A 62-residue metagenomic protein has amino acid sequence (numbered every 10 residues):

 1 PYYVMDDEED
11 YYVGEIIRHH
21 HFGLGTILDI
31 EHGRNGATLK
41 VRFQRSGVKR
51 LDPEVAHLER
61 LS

Functional and structural regions predicted by a protein language model:
P1-I16: Mixed-charge, Lys/Arg-rich low-complexity intrinsically disordered regions
G14-H19, V41: A short beta-strand micro-motif
I17, G25-I27: Conserved hydrophobic positions within beta-strands
D29-I30, V41: Sparse recognition of residues in long alpha-helices and their boundaries
E31-N35: Short, conserved beta-turn/loop elements at beta-strand boundaries and strand-helix junctions
T38-H57: A short macromolecule-binding patch
